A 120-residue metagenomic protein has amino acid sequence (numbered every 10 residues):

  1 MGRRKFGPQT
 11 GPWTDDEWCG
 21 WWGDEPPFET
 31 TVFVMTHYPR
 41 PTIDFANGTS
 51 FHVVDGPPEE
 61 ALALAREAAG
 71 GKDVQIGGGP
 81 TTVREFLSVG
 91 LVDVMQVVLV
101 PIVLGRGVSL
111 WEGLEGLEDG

Functional and structural regions predicted by a protein language model:
M1-G120: Enzymes that bind and transform nitrogen-containing heteroaromatic metabolites
